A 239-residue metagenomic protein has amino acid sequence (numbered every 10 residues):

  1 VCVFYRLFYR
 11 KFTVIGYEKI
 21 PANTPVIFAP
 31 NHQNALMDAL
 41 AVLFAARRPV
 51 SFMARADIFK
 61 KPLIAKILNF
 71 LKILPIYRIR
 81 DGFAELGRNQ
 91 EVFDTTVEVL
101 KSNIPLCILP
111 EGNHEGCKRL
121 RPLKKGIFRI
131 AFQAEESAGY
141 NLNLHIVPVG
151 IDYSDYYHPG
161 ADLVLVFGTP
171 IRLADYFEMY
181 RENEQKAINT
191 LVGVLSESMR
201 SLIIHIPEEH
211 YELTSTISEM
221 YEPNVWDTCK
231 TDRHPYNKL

Functional and structural regions predicted by a protein language model:
V1, Y5-K186, L195: Soluble catalytic domains of membrane acyltransferases
Q185-N189, G193-L239: Long, charge-rich alpha-helical interaction segments
